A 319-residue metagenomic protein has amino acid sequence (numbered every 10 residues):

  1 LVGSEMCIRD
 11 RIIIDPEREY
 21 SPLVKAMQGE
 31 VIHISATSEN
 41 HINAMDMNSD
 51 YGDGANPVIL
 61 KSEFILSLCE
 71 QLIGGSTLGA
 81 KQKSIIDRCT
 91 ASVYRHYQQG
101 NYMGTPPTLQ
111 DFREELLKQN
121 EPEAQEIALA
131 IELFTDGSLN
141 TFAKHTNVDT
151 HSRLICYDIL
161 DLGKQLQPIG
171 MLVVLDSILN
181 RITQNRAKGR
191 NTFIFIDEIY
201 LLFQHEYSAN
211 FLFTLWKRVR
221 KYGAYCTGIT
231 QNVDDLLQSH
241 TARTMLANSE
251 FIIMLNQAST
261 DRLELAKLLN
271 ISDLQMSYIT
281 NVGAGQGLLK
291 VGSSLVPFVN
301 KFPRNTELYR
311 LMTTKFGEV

Functional and structural regions predicted by a protein language model:
L1-I8: Short, small-residue-biased leader/transition segments that mark boundaries at the very start of proteins
I8, R18-E30, A36-S38, N43-A224 (+3 more regions): P-loop NTPase motor domains
D10-I14: Conserved RecA-like ASCE P-loop NTPase motor core of nucleic-acid helicases/translocases
E17-R18, S259: Alpha-helix N-cap/helix-start capping motif
T230: H-loop/switch region of ABC-family ATPase nucleotide-binding domains
V233-V319: C-terminal regions of RecA-like/P-loop NTPase motor modules
